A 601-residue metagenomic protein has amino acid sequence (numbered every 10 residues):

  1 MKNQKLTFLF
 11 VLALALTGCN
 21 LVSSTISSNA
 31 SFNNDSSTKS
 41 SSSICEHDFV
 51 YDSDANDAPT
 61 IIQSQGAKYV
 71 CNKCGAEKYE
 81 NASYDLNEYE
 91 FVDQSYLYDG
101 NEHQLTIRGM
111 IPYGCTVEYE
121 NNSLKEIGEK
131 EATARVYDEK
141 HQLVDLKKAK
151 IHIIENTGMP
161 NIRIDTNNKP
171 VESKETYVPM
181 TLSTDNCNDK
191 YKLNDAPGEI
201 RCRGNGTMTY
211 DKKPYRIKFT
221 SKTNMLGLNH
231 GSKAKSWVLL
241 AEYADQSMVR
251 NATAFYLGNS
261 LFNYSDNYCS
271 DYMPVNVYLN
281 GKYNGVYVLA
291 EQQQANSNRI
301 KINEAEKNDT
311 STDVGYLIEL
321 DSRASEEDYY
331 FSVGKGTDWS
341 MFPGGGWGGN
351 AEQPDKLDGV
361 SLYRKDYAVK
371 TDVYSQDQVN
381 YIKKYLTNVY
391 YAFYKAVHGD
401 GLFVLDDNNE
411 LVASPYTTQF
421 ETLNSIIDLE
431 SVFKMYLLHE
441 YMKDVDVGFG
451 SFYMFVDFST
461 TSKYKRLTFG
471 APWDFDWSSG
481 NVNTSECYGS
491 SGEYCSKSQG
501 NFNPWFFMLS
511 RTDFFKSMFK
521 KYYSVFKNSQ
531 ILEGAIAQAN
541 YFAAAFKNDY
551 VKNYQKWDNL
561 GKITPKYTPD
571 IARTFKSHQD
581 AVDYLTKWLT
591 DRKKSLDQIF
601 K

Functional and structural regions predicted by a protein language model:
F32-N87, G128: Thrombospondin type-1
F49-V70, I111-I153: Serine/threonine-rich, repeat-prone extracellular segments and beta-strand-based repeat modules of secreted/surface
A82-I111: Solvent-exposed, low-complexity, repeat-rich "mucin-like" stalks and linkers
F91, K147, I153-T253: Conserved NTP-binding catalytic cores of kinases and kinase-like/nucleotidyltransferase enzymes across multiple kinase
P170, A196, G204-G206, Y210 (+4 more regions): Middle-to-C-terminal accessory/interaction subdomains
T223-N224, A234-Y243, S265-Y268, Y283-K434: Internal "kinase-insert"/substrate-recognition segments embedded within catalytic cores of ATP-dependent enzymes
L261-N276, D444: Short, well-structured beta-strand/strand-turn elements
